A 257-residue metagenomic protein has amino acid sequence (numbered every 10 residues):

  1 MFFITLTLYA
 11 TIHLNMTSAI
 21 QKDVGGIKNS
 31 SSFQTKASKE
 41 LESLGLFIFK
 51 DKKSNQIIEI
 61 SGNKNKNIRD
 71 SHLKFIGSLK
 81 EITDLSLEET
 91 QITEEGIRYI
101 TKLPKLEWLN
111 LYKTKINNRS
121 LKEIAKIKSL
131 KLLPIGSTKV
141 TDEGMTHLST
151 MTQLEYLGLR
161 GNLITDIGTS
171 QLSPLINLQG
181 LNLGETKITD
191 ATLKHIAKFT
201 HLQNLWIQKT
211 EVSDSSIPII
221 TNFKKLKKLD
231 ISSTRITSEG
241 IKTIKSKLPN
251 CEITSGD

Functional and structural regions predicted by a protein language model:
F2-H13: Bacterial N-terminal signal peptides
T11-G25: Signal peptide processing junction and immediate N-terminal pro/mature segment of secreted/exported proteins
G26-I27, F47, S54-F75, K80-E143 (+5 more regions): Concave beta-strand-loop units of leucine-rich repeat
F33, A37-E40: Disulfide-bonded cysteine-rich modules in secreted/extracellular proteins, activating on the conserved Cys frameworks
E40-F49: Extended, small-residue-rich solenoid/repeat segments and analogous flexible loops that form exposed scaffolds
